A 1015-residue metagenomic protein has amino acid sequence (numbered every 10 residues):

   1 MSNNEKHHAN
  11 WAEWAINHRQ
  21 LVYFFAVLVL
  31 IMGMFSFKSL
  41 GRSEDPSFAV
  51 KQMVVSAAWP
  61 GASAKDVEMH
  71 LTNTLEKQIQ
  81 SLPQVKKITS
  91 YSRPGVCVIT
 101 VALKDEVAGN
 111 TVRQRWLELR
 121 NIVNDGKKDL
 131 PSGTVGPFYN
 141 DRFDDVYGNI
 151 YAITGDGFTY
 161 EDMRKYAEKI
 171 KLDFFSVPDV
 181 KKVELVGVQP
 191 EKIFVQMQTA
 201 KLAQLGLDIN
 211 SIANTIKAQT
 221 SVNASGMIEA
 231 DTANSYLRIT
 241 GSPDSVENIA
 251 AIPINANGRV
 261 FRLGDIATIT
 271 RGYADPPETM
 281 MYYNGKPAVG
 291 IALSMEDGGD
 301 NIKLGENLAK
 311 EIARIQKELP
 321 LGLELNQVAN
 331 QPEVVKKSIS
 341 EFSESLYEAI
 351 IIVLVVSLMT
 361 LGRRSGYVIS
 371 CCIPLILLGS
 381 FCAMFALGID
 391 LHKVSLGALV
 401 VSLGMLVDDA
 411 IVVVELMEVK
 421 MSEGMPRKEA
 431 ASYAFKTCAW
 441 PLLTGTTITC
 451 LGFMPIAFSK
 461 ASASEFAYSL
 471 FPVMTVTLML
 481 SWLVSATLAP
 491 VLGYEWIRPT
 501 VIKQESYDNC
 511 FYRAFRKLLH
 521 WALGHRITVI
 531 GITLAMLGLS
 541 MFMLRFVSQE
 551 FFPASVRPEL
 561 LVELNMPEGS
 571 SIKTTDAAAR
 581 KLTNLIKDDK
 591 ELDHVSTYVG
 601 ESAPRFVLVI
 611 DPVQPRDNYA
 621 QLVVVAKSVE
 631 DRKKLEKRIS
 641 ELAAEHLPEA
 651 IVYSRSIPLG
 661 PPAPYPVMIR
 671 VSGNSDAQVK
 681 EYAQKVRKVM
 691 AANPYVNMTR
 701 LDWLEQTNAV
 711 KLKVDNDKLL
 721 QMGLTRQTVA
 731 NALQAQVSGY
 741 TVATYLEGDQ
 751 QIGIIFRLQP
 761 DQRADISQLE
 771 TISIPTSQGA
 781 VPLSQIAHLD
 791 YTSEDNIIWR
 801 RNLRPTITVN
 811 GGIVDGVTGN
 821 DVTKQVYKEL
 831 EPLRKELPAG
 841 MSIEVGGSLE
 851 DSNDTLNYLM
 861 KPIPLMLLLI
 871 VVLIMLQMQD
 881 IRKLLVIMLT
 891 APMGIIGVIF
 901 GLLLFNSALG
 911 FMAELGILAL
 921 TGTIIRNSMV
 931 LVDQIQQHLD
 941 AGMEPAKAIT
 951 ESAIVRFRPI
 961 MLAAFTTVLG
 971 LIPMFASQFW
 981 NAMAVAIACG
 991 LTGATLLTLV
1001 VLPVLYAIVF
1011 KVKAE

Functional and structural regions predicted by a protein language model:
S2-R42, K436-C438, Q504-F552, A579 (+1 more regions): Signature of alpha-helical transmembrane segments and their immediate interfacial
N3-H7, W14, S56, K127 (+9 more regions): Extracytoplasmic/periplasmic membrane-proximal domains and adjacent transmembrane bundles of envelope biogenesis
A9-A12, D66-R142, A200-S221, S242 (+2 more regions): Solvent-exposed, membrane-proximal periplasmic/extracellular interface segments of envelope transport and secretion
Q20-L21, V27-A62, N124-G133, I456-E465 (+4 more regions): Transmembrane helices with small-residue packing motifs
F24, S63-H70, V107-E118, Y147-A152 (+20 more regions): Solvent-exposed, non-transmembrane alpha-helical starts
G33-S39, I351-E418, V476, L869-R956 (+4 more regions): Hydrophobic transmembrane alpha-helices and their membrane-interface caps in long multi-pass transport proteins
V328, V335, I339, V414 (+5 more regions): Helix-loop junctions and hydrophobic alpha-helical segments within the transmembrane domains of large membrane
L403-M417, C438-F458, E465-K503, L622 (+4 more regions): Transmembrane alpha-helices and their membrane-interface boundaries in multi-pass membrane transporters and channels
